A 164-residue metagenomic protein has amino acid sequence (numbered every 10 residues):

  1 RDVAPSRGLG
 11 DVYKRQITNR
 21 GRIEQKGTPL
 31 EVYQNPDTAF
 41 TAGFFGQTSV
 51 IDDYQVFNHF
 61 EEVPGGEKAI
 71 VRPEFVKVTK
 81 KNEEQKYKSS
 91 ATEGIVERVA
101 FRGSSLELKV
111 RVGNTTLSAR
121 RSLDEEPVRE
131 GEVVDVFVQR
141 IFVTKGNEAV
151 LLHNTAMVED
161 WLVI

Functional and structural regions predicted by a protein language model:
R1-Y13: Single conserved hydrophobic/aromatic residue that forms the stacking wall/gate of nucleotide- or nucleobase-binding
G8-D11, P29, D37: Helical "lid/switch" subdomain of P-loop NTPase nucleotide-binding domains
D11-I17, G21, V32: Conserved short hydrophobic beta-strand within the ABC ATPase nucleotide-binding domain
R20-G27, N35: ABC ATPase "signature
T28, D53-Q55: Structured C-terminal cores of nucleic-acid metabolism proteins
L30-Q34, A42: Short acidic-hydrophobic catalytic motif
G46-D52: Long, charged amphipathic helices and adjacent flexible linkers at domain junctions
T48, N58-I164: Non-catalytic connector elements of ABC transporters
